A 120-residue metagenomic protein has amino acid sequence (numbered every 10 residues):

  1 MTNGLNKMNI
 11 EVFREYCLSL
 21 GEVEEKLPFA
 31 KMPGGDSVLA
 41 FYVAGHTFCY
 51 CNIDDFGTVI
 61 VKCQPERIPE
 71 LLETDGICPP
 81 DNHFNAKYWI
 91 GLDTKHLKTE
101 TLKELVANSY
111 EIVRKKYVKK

Functional and structural regions predicted by a protein language model:
M1-K120: Charge-dense, helix-prone N-terminal extensions
